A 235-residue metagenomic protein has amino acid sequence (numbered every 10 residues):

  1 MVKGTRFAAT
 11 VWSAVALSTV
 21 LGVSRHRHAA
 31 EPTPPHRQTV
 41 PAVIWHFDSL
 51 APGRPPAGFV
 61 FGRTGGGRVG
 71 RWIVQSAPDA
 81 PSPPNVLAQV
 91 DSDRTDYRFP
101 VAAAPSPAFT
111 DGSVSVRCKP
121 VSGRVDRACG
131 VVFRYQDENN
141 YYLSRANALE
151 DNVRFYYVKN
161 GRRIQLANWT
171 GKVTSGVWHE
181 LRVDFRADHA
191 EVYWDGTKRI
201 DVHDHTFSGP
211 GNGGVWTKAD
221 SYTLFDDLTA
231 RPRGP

Functional and structural regions predicted by a protein language model:
L17-Q38: Bacterial Sec-dependent signal peptides at the C-terminal "C-region" and cleavage site
E31-T64, D226: Extracellular carbohydrate-recognition regions
P34-H36, F207-P235: Ligand-recognition surfaces built from glycine- and aromatic
F47, V114-V116, W178-R186, A190-V192: Short tryptophan-centered beta-strand motifs in secreted/extracellular beta-sheet-rich domains of glycan-recognition
R54-L87: Extracellular glycan-recognition surfaces and repeat-rich motifs
Q89-R154: Secretory/extracellular carbohydrate-interaction modules and structurally similar beta-sandwich "look-alikes"
N160-E180: Short, aromatic/His-centered strand-loop micro-motif at the edge of beta-sheets
Y193-N212: Short, solvent-exposed beta-strand-to-loop segments that form ligand-recognition rims of beta-rich domains
